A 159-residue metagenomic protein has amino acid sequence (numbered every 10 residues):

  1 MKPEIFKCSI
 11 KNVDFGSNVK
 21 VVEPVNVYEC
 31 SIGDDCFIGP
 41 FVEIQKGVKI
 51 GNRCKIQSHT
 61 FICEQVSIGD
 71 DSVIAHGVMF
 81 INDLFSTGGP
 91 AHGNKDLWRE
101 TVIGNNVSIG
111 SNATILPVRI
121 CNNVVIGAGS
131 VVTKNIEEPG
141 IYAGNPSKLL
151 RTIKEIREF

Functional and structural regions predicted by a protein language model:
K2-K11, V21-I32, C36-I120, P146 (+1 more regions): Flexible, glycine/small-residue-enriched loop-and-beta-strand segment within the central core of proteins
D14: Detector for the N-terminal beta1/A-loop initiation region of ABC nucleotide-binding domains
S17-N18: Ferredoxin-type iron-sulfur electron-transfer modules and their immediate structural context
T87, E138-P139: Short glycine/proline-enriched, acidic/aromatic patches that form the donor-sugar handling elements
G104, E137-E138: Short coil/turn connectors at secondary-structure junctions
C121-N135, I141: C-terminal/domain-terminus segments
